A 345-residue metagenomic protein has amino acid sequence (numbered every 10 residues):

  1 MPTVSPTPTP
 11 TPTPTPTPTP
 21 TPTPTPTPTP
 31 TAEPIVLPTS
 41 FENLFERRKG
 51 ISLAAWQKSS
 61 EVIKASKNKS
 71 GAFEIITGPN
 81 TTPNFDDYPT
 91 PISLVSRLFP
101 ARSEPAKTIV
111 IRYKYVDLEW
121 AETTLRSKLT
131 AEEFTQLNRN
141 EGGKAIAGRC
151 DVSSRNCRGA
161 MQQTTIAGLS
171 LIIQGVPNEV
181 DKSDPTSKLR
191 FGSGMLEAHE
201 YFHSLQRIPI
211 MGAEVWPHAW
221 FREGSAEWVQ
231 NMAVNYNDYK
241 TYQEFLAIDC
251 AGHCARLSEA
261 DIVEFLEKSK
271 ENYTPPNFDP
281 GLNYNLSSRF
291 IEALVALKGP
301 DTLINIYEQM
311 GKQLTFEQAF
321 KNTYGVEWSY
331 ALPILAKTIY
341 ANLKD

Functional and structural regions predicted by a protein language model:
M1-T39, L335, A341-D345: Ser/Thr-rich, Proline-interspersed low-complexity disordered segments
P28-T186, R190, G194-M195, Y273 (+2 more regions): Non-catalytic architectural context of zinc metalloproteases
L53-I63, G192-A198, C254-E259, E271-Y273 (+2 more regions): Short, functional N-terminal and low-complexity linear motifs
N84-P91, V95, S193, E197 (+7 more regions): Stable alpha-helical elements in mature extracytoplasmic
L98-A106, M211, G299-L303: Surface-exposed helix-capping loop/turn segments at secondary-structure junctions
D151-C254: Zinc-dependent metallopeptidase catalytic helix centered on the HExxH motif and its immediate flanking segment
G212-S287, L297, Y307-D345: Acidic/His/Gly-enriched intrinsically disordered linker/tail segments that often contain short helix/coil "MoRF-like"
